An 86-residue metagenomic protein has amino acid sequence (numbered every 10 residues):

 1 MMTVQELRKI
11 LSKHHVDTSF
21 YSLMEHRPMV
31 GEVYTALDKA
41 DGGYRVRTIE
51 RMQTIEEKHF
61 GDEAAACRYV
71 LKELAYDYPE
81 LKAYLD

Functional and structural regions predicted by a protein language model:
M1, F60-G61: Conserved aromatic
M1-M29, Y84: Negatively charged, low-complexity tracts enriched in Asp/Glu with abundant Ser/Thr
I10, K39-G43, A83: N-proximal short alpha-helices
P28-I55, E73: Short aromatic-glycine-(Arg/Gly/Cys) micro-motifs in beta-strand/loop hairpins
G42-G43, Y69-V70, P79-L81: Short, intrinsically disordered/low-complexity patches at protein termini and at juxtamembrane boundaries
G61-A75: A short, charged, amphipathic alpha-helix used as a generic interaction element across diverse proteins
Y76-D86: Intrinsically disordered, low-complexity charged/polar segments
